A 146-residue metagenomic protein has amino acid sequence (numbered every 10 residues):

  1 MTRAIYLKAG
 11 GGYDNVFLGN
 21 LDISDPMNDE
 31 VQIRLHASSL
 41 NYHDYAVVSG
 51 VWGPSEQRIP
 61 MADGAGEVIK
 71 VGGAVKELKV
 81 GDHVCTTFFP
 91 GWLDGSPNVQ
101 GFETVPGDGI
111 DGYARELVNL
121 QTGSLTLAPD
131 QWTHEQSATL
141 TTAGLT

Functional and structural regions predicted by a protein language model:
M1-I5: Short structural boundary motif marking the start of a folded domain
Y6, G19, A46-S49: Short, acidic/hydrophobic/Gly-rich beta-strand patch recurrent on exposed beta strands that often constitutes part
G11-V16, Y42-D44: Short N-terminal binding/cap micro-motifs at the start of the first secondary-structure element
N15-L18, G112: Residues that act as N-cap/strand-start positions at coil-to-secondary-structure junctions
L18, I23, A65-E67, L117-N119 (+1 more regions): Conserved hydrophobic/aromatic beta-strand scaffold that supports enzyme active sites
I23-S38, V48-L93, G109-G112, P129-Q131: Glycine-rich beta-strand-centered segment in the early N-terminal region that forms part of a ligand/cofactor-binding
S38-L40, G73, G123, L145: Alpha-helix/helix-capping structural signal
F89-T146: NAD(P)H dinucleotide-binding glycine-rich loop of Rossmann-like/cofactor-binding domains, especially the beta1-alpha1
